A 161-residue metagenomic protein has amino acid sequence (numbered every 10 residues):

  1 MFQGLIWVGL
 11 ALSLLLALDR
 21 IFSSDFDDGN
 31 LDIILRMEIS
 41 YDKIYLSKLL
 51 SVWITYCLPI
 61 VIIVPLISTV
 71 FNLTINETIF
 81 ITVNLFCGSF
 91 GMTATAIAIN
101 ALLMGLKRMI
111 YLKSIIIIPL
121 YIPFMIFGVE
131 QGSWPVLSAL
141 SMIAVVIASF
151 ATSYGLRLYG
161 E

Functional and structural regions predicted by a protein language model:
M1, P65-F86, G132-V136: Membrane-interfacial helix-loop-helix connectors in multipass membrane proteins
F2-D19: Long, hydrophobic alpha-helical segments
S24-S51: Helix-loop-helix units of permease transmembrane domains in multi-pass membrane transporters, especially ABC
L46-F71, G91: Hydrophobic alpha-helical transmembrane segments that constitute the membrane-spanning cores of multi-pass membrane
F86-I118, R157-E161: A structural motif at transmembrane helix-loop-helix junctions in multipass membrane proteins
I117-I118, W134-A148: Small-residue-rich transmembrane alpha-helices that serve as helix-helix interface/gating elements in multipass
Y121-G132: Hydrophobic alpha-helical transmembrane segments in multi-pass integral membrane proteins
A144-E161: Junction motif at the cytosolic side of a transmembrane helix
